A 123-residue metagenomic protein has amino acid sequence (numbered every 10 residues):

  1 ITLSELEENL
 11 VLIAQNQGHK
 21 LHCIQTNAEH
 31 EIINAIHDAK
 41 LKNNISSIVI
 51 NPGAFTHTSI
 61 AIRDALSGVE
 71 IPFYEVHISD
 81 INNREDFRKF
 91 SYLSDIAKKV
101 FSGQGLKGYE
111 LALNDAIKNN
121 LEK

Functional and structural regions predicted by a protein language model:
I1-Q15: Short catalytic helix/loop segments, enriched in acidic residues and glycine and frequently bearing histidine
L10, A35-I36, I62: Aromatic/hydrophobic pocket-lining residues that form π-stacking "cages" and hydrophobic walls in ligand
Q17-L21, N44: A generic structural motif
K20-C23, N83-K123: Short, glycine-/small-residue-rich phosphate/pyrophosphate-handling segment
N27-E31, G53-A54, Q104: Short beta->alpha linker loops
N34-N43: Short, well-structured alpha-helical segments in soluble
N44-N82: Mid-chain, well-packed structural core segment of small domains
